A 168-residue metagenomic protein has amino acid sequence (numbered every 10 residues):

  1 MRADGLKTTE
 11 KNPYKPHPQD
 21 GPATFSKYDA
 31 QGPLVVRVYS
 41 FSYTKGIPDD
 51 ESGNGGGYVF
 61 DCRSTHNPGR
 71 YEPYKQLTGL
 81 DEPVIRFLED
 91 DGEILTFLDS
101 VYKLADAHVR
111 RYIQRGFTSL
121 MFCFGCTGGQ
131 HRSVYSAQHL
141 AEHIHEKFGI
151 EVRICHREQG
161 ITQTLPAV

Functional and structural regions predicted by a protein language model:
R2-L120, G160-T162: C-terminal accessory "lid"/substrate-recognition subdomains
R37, M121-C123, R153-C155: A structural signal for isolated positions on well-ordered beta-strands in alpha/beta enzyme cores
I47, C126, L165-A167: Functionally engaged cysteine thiol sites
D99, K103-D106, V134-Q138, E142: A generic structural signal for well-ordered alpha-helical surface patches
T118-A141: Catalytic cysteine-centered active loop of the rhodanese-like fold, especially the PTP/DSP P-loop
A141-E151: Post-Walker A helix-loop "phosphate-sensing" segment adjacent to the P-loop in P-loop NTPases
G149-Q159: Short beta-strand-centered segment that lines the nucleotide-binding/catalytic pocket of NTP-utilizing
R153, A167-V168: Terminal, non-globular segments
